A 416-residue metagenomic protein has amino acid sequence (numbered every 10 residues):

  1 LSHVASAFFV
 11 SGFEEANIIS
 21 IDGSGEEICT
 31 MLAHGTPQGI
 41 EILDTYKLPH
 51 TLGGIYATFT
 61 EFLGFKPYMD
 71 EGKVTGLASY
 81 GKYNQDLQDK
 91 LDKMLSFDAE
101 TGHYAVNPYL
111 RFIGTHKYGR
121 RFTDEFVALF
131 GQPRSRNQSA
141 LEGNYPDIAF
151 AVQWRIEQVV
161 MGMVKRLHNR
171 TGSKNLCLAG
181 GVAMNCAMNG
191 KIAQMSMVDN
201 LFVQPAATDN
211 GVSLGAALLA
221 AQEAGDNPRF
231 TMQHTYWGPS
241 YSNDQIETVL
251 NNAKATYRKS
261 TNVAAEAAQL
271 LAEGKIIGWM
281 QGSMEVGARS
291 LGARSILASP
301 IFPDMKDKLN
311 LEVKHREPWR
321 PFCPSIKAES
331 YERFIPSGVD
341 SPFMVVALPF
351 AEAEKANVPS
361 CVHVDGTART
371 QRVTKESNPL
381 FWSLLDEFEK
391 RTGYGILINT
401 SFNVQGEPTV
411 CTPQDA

Functional and structural regions predicted by a protein language model:
L1-V127, G131-S139, G143, K165 (+3 more regions): Flexible beta->alpha loop and helix N-cap segments adjacent to enzyme active/binding sites
L1-V4, N144, I148, V152 (+1 more regions): Active-site-adjacent loop/helix segments that line or gate small-molecule/cofactor pockets in enzymes
A151-L176: Phosphate/ATP-binding catalytic cores across multiple sugar-kinase/actin-like superfamilies, primarily ASKHA
